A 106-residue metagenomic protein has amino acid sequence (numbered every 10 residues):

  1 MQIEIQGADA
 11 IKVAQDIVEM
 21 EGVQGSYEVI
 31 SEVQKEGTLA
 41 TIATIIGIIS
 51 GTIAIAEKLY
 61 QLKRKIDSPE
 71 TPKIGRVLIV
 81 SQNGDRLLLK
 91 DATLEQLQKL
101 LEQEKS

Functional and structural regions predicted by a protein language model:
M1-A43, Y60-S106: Short amphipathic alpha-helical segments that predominantly mediate membrane engagement
A40-E57: Hydrophobic alpha-helical topogenic segments used for membrane insertion/localization
